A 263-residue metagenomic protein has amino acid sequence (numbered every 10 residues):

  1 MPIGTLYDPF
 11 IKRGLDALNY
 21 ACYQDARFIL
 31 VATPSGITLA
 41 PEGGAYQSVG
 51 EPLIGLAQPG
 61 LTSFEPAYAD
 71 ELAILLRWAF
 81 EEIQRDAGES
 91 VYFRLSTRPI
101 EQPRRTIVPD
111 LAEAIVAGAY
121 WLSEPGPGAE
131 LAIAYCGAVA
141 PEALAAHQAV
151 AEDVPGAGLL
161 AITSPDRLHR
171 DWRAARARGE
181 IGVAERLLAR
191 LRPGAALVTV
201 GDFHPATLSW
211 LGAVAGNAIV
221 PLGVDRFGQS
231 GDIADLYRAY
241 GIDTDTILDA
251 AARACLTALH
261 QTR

Functional and structural regions predicted by a protein language model:
M1, A26, L61, P155-G156: Short glycine/serine/threonine/alanine-rich loop segments
M1-I54, E71-R77, L144, R170 (+1 more regions): Thiamine diphosphate
G4, L30, F64-E65, L159: A generic structural-conservation signal
T38-A45, L56, S63, E71 (+2 more regions): Thiamine diphosphate
Y68: Ferredoxin-type iron-sulfur electron-transfer modules in oxidoreductases and energy-metabolism complexes
